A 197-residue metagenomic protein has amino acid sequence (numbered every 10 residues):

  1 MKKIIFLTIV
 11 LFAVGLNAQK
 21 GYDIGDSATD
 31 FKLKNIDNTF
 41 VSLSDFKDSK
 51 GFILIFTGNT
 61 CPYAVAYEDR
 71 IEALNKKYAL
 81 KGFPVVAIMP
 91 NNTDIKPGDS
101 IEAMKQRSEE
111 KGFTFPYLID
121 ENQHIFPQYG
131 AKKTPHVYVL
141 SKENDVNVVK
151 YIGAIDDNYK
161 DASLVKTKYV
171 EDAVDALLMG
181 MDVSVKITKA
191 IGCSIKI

Functional and structural regions predicted by a protein language model:
M1-G21: Bacterial Sec-dependent N-terminal signal peptides
Q19-S44: N-terminal "domain-start" segment that seeds a small globular fold
S44-V65, V174: Short active-site neighborhood of thiol/selenol oxidoreductases, capturing the structured segment around
S49-G51, L80-V85, G112-P116, T134: Loop/turn elements at helix/coil->beta-strand transitions in domains of secreted/extracellular proteins
N59-T60, P90-I95, Y159-S163: Second-shell loop/turn segments in exported
V65-E110, E121-P127: Structural microenvironment flanking redox-active thiols in thiol-disulfide oxidoreductases
K105-D145: Short, internal strand/loop/helix patches that form the active-site neighborhood or redox-interaction surface
V139-I197: Thiol-/selenol-based redox modules, centered on thioredoxin-like and closely related oxidoreductase domains
